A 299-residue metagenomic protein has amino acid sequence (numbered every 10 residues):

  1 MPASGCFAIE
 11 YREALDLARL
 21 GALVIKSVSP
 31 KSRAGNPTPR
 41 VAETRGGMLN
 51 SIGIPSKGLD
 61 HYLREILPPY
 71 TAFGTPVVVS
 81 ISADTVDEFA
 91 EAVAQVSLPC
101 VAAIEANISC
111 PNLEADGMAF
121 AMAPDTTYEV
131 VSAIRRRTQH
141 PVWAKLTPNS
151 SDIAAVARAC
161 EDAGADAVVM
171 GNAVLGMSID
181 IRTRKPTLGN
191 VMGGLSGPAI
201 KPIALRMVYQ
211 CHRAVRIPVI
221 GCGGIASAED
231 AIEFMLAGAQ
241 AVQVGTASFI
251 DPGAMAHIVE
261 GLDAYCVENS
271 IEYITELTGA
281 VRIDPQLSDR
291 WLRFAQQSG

Functional and structural regions predicted by a protein language model:
M1-V77, A83-D84, I258: N-terminal capping/small domains of soluble enzymes
G5, V28, S109, A173 (+1 more regions): Flexible loop residues that form catalytic and substrate-binding hotspots at small-molecule/glycan-binding clefts
E10-Y11, R33, E114, S178 (+1 more regions): Glycine/Thr-rich phosphate-binding loops of Rossmann-like dinucleotide-binding domains
L17, A22, D84-I220, A226-A239 (+2 more regions): Alpha/beta enzyme core
L20, G35-R45, I179-G193, M235 (+1 more regions): C-terminal helical cap(s) of enzyme catalytic domains, especially alpha/beta-barrels
K26, P69, P99, R137 (+4 more regions): Change "in soluble alpha/beta enzymes" to "in soluble alpha/beta proteins
K201, E260-G299: Extended, intrinsically disordered, low-complexity segments
